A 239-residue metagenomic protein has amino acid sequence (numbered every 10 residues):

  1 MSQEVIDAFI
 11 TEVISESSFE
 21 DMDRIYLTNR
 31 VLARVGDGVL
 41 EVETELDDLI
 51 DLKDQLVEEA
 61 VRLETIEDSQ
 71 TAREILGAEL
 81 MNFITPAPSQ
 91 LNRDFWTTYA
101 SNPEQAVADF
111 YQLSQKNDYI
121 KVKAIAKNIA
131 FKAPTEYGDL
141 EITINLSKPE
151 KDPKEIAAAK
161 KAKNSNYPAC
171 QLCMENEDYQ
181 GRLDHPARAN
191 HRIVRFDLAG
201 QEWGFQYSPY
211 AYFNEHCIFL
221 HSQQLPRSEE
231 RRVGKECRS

Functional and structural regions predicted by a protein language model:
M1-P226: Active-site microenvironments that recognize anionic phosphate/pyrophosphate groups
E230-C237: Conserved small/polar residues in nucleotide/adenosyl-binding loops
